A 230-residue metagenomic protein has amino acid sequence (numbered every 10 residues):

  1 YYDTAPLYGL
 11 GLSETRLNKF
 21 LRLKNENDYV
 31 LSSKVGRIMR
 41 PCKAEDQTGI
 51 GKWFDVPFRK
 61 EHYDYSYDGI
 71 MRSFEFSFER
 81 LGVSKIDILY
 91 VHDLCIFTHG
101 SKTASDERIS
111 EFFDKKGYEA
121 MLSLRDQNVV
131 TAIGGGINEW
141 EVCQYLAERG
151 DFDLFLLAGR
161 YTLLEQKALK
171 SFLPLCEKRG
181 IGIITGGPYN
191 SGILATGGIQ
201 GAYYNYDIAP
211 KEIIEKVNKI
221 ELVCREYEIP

Functional and structural regions predicted by a protein language model:
Y1-A44, K52: N-terminal binding-site loop/beta-alpha segment at the start of enzyme catalytic domains that lines or forms
Y2, I86, I133: Glycine-centered flexible beta-alpha turn that most often forms the glycine-rich phosphate-binding loop
E14-V30, I70-K85, L169-G182: Short amphipathic alpha-helices and their capping/turn segments at secondary-structure boundaries
F20, L94-P230: Beta/alpha (TIM)-barrel catalytic core signal, keyed to glycine-rich beta->alpha loops juxtaposed to Asp/Glu that bind
C42-K52, G197-A202: Short, flexible, mixed-charge acidic loops at enzyme active sites
D55-M71, D106: Active-site mouth loops of central-metabolism enzymes
S66-R80, N138-Y145: Short, acidic/polar
F78-T103: Active-site groove signature of glycoside hydrolases
